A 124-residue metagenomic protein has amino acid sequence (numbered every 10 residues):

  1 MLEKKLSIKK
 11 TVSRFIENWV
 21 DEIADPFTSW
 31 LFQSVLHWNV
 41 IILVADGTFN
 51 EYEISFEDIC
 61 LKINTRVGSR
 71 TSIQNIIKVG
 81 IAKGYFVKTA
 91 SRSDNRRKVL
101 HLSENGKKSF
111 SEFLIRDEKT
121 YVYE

Functional and structural regions predicted by a protein language model:
M1-R14, S109: An acidic intrinsically disordered interaction segment
S13-A45: Short alpha-helical segments that sit at the start of domains
N50-I63: Short acidic, hydrophobic short linear motifs in intrinsically disordered regions
I59, R66-S69, S91-R96: Phosphate-/nucleic-acid-contacting segments
R66-A82: Short amphipathic alpha-helical interaction segments
I81-S91: A short, conserved structural fragment
S91-L114: Short, cationic-aromatic polyanion-contact patches
S111-E124: Amphipathic alpha-helical dimerization/coiled-coil segments that flank or bridge DNA-binding/regulatory modules
